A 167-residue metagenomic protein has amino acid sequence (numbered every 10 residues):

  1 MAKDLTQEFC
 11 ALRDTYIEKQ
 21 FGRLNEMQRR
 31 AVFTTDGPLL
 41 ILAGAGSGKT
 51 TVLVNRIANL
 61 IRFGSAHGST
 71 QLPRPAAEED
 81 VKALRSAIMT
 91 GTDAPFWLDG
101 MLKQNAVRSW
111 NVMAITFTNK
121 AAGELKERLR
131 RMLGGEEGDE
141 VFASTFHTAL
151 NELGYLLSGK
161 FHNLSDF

Functional and structural regions predicted by a protein language model:
M1-N163: P-loop NTPase Walker
S165-F167: Short, intrinsically disordered, charge-balanced linker/junction segments flanking boundaries in proteins
